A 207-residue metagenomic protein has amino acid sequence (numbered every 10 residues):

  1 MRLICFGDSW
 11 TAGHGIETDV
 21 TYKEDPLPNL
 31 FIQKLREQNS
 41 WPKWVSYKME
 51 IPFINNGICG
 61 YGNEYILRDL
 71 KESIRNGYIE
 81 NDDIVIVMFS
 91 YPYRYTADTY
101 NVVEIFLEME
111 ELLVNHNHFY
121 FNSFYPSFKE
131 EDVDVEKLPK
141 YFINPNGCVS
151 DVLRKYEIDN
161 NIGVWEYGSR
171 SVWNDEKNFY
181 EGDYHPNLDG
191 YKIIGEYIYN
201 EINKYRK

Functional and structural regions predicted by a protein language model:
M1-Y65, P186, I193: Serine-esterase "nucleophile elbow" of acetyl-processing enzymes
R68: Short acidic (Asp/Glu) patches
K71-K207: Alpha-helical cap/lid subdomain in secreted, periplasmic, or secretory-pathway luminal O-acyl-processing enzymes
